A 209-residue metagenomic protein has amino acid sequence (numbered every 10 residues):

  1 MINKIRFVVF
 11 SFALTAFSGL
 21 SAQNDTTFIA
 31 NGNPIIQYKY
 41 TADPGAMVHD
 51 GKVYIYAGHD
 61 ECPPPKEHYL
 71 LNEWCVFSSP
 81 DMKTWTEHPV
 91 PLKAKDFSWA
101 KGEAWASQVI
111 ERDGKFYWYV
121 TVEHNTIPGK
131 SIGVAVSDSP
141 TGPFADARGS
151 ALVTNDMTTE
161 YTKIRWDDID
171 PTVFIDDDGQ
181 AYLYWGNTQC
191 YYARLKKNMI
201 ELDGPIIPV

Functional and structural regions predicted by a protein language model:
M1-T26: Bacterial Sec-dependent N-terminal signal peptides
A22-V209: Carbohydrate-active catalytic/glycan-binding domains of CAZyme proteins, especially the secreted or lumenal ectodomains
